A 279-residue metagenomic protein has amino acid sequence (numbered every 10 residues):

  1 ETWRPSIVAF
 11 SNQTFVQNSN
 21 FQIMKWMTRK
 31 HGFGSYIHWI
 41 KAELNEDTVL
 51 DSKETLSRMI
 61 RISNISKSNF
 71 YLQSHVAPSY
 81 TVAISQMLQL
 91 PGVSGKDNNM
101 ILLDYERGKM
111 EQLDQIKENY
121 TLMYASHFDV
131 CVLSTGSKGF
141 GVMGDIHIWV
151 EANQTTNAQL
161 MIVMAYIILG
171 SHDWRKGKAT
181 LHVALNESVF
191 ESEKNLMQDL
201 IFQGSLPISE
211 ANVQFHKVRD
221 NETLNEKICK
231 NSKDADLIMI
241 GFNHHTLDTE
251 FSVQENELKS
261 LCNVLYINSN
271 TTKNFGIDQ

Functional and structural regions predicted by a protein language model:
E1-Q279: Membrane-embedded alpha-helical bundles that form conduits across membranes
